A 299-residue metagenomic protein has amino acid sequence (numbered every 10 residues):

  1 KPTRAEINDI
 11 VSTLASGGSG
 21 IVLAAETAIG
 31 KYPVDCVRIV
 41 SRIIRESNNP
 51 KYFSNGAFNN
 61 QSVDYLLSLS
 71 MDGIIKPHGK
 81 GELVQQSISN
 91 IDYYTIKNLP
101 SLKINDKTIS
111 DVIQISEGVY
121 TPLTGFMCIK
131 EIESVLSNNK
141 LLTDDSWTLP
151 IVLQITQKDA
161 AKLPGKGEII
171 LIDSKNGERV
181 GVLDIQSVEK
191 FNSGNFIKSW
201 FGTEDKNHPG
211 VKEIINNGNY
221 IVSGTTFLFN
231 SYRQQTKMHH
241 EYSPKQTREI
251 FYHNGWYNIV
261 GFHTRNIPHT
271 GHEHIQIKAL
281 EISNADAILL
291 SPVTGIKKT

Functional and structural regions predicted by a protein language model:
K1, L14, I21-L23, V260-F262 (+1 more regions): Hydrophobic faces of well-ordered beta-strands that scaffold small-molecule active sites in alpha/beta enzyme cores
K1-S16, Y52-N59, S68: Active-site-adjacent loop and "lid" segments of alpha/beta metabolic enzymes
P2-A5, A25-C36, H239, S243: Catalytic cores of large soluble enzymes that bind and process phosphate-bearing ligands
P2-E6, V37-R42, Q276-L280: Short, solvent-exposed amphipathic alpha-helical segments in soluble enzyme and RNA/protein-processing domains
R4-I7, V34, N266, T270-E273: Conserved structured core elements
D9-P33: Glycine-rich phosphate-binding active-site loops on the catalytic face of alpha/beta enzymes
T27-Y52: C-terminal helical cap(s) of enzyme catalytic domains, especially alpha/beta-barrels
G56-T299: Nucleotidyltransferase catalytic core that binds NTPs
